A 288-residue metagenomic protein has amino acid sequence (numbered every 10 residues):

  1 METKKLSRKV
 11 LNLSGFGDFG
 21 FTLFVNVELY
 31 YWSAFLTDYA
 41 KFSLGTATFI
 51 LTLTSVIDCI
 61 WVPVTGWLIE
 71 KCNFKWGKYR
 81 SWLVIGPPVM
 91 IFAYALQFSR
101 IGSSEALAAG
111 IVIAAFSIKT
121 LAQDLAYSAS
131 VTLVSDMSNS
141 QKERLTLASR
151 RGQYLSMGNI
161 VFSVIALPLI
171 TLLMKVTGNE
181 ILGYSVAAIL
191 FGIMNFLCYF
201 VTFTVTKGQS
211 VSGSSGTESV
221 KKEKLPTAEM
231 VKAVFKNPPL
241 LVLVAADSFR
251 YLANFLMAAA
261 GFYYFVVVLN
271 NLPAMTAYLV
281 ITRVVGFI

Functional and structural regions predicted by a protein language model:
M1-I288: Membrane-embedded alpha-helical bundles of multi-pass transporters/translocases, especially carrier/permease families
